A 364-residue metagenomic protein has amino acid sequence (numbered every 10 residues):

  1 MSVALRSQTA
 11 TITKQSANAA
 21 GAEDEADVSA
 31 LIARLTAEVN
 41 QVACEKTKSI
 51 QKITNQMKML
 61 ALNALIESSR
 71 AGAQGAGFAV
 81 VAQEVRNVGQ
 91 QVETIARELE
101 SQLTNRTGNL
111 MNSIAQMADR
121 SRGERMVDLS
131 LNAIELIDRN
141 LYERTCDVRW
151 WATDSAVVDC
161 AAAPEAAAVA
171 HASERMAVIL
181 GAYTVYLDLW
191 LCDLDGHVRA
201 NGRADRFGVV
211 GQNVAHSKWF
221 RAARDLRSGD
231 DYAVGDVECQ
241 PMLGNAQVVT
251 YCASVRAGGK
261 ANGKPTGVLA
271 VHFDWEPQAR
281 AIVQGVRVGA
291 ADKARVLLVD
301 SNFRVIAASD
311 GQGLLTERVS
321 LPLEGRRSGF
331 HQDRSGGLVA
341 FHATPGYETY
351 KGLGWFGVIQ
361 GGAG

Functional and structural regions predicted by a protein language model:
L5-N55: Cytoplasmic methyl-accepting transducer coiled-coil of chemoreceptors
T36-I66, E98-G108: Alpha-helical coiled-coil
T54-E98: EAAAR-patterned alpha-helical heptad-repeat segments
R120-G229, V283: Extracytoplasmic/periplasmic sensory segments of membrane signal-transduction proteins
W151, G196-R203, F303-D310, A340-F341: Amphipathic coiled-coil signal-relay and dimerization helices
A172-G181, V268-L314, P322-L323: Solvent-exposed, extracytoplasmic
N201-H272, F330-L338: Extracytoplasmic/periplasmic ligand-binding sensor regions of membrane-associated signaling proteins
Q312, T316-G364: Extracellular/periplasmic juxtamembrane segments that couple receptor/chemosensory ectodomains to their
